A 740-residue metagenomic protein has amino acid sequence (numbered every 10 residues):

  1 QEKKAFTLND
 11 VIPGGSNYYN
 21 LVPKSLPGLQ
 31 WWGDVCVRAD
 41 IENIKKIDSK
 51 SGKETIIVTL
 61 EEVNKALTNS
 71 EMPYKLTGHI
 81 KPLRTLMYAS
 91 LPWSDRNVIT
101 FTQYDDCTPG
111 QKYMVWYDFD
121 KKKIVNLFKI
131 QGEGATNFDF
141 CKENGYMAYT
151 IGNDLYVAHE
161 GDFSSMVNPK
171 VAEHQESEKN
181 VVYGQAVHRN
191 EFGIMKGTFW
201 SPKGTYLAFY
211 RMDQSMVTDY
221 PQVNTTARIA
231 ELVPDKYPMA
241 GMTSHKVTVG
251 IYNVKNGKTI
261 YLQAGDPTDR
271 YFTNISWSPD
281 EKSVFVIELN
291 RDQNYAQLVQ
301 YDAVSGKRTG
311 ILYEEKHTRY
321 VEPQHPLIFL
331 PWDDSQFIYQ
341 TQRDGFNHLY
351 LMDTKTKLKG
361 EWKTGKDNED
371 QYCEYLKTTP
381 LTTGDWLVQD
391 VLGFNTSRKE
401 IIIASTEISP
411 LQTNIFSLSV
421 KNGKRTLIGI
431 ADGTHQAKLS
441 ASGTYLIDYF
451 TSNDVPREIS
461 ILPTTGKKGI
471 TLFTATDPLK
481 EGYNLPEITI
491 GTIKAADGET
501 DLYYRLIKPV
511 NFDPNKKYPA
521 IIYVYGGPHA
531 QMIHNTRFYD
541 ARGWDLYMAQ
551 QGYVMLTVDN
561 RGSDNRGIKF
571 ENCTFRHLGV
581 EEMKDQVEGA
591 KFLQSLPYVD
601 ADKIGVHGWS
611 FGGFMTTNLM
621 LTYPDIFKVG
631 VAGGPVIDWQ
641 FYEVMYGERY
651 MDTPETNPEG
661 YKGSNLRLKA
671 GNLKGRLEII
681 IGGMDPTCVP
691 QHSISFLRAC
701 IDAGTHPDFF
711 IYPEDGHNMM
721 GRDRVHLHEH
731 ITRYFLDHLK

Functional and structural regions predicted by a protein language model:
Q1-I428, D432-Y445, N453-R457, I461-L462 (+1 more regions): Beta-propeller folds
T218-D219, E281, I287, T434-K740: Serine-hydrolase catalytic core recognition
